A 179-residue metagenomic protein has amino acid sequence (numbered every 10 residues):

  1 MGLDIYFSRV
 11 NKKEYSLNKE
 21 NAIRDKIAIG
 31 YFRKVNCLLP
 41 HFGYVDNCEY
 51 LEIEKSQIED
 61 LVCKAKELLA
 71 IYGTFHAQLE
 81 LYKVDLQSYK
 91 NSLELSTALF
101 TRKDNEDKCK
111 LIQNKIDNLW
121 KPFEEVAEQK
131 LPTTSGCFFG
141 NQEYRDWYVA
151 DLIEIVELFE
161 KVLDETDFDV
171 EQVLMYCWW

Functional and structural regions predicted by a protein language model:
M1-W179: Acidic (Asp/Glu-rich) sequence patches and key acidic residues that form negatively charged surfaces used
